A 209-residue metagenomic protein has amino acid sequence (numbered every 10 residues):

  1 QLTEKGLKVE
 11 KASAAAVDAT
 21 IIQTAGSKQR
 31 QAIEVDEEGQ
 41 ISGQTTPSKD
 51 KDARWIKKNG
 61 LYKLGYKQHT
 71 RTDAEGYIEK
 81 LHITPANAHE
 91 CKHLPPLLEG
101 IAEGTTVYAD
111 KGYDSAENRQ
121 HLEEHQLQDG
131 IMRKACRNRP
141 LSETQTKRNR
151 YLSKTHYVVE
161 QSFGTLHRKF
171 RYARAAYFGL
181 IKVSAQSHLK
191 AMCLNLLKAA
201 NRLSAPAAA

Functional and structural regions predicted by a protein language model:
Q1-H125, C193: Polybasic low-complexity intrinsically disordered regions
A15, A135, L180: Residue-level "edge-of-site" marker
P85, R133-R137: Short, acidic/turn-prone active-site loops that include or flank metal/cofactor- and phosphate-binding residues
K92, E117, N138-Q145: Short, charged, surface-exposed secondary-structure boundary motifs
T106-Y108, G130-I131, A205: Acidic/polar loop patches that form or flank catalytic/metal-binding clefts of enzymes that bind anionic ligands
D110-K111, R133-K134, Q161: Short secondary-structure boundary segments
Q120, H125, Q145-A209: Basic, amphipathic alpha-helical segments enriched in Lys/Arg and hydrophobic/aromatic residues
H125-R133: Short hydrophobic/aromatic-enriched beta-strand-loop microsegments
